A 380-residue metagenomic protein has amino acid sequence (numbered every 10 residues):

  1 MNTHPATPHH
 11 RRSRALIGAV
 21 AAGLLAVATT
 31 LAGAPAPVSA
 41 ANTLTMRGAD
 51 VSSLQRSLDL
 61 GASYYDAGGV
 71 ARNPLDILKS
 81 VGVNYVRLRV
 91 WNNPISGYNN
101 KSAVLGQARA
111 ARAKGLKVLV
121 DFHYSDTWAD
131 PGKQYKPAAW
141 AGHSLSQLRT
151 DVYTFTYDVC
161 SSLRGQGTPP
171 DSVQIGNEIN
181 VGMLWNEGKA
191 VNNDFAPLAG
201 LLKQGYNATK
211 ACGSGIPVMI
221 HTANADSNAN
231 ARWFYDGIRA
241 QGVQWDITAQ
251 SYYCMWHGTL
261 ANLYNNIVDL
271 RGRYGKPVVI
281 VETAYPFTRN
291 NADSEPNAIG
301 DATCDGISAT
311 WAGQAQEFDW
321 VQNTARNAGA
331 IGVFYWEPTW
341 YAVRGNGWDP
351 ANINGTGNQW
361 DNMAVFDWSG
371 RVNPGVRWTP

Functional and structural regions predicted by a protein language model:
N2-S39: Secretory targeting and sorting signals
A41-I77: Boundary/entry segment of secreted carbohydrate-active catalytic domains
T43-R47, G82-N84, R112-V118, Q166-D171 (+4 more regions): Short, well-ordered coil/turn segments that N-cap beta-strands
A49, L78, D121, V173 (+3 more regions): Conserved, mostly hydrophobic/aromatic
D59-S63, D269, T288-I299, T303 (+4 more regions): Aromatic-rich peripheral "rim/lid" segments of glycoside hydrolase catalytic domains that contact and position glycan
V70-A139, V191-M219, Y264-R273: Aromatic-lined substrate-binding rim segments of carbohydrate-active enzymes
P74-L75, G213-P217, R232-T303, D319-N327: Glycoside hydrolase catalytic-domain groove-lining segments
N100-S102, D130-R239, V243-W245, G258-N265 (+1 more regions): Active-site cleft segment of glycoside hydrolase catalytic domains centered on the general acid/base Glu
